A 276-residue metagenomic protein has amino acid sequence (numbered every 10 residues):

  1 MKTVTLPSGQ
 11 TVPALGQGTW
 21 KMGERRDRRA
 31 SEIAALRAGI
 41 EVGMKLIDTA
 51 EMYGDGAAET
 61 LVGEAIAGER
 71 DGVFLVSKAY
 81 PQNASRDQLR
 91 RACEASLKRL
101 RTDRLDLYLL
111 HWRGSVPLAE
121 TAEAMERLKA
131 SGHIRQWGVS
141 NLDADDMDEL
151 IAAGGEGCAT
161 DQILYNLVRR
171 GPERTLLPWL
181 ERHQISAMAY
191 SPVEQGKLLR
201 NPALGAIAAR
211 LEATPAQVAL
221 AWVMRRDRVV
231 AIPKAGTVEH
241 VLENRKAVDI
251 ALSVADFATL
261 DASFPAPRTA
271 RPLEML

Functional and structural regions predicted by a protein language model:
M1-V73, P265, M275-L276: N-terminal binding-site loop/beta-alpha segment at the start of enzyme catalytic domains that lines or forms
T3, R113-L276: Beta/alpha (TIM)-barrel catalytic core signal, keyed to glycine-rich beta->alpha loops juxtaposed to Asp/Glu that bind
L6-P7, E41, G63-D71, E94-D103 (+3 more regions): Acidic (Asp/Glu)-rich catalytic clusters
T11-L15, G43-L46, R70-V73, T102-D106 (+4 more regions): Short, well-ordered coil/turn segments that N-cap beta-strands
G18-A30, S77-D87, H111: Active-site mouth loops of central-metabolism enzymes
R26-G39, S85-L100, D145-D148: Short, acidic/polar
D71-A84, L107-H111, N141, L164-Y165: A short, structured active-site edge motif that brings together acidic residues
L97-V116: Active-site groove signature of glycoside hydrolases
